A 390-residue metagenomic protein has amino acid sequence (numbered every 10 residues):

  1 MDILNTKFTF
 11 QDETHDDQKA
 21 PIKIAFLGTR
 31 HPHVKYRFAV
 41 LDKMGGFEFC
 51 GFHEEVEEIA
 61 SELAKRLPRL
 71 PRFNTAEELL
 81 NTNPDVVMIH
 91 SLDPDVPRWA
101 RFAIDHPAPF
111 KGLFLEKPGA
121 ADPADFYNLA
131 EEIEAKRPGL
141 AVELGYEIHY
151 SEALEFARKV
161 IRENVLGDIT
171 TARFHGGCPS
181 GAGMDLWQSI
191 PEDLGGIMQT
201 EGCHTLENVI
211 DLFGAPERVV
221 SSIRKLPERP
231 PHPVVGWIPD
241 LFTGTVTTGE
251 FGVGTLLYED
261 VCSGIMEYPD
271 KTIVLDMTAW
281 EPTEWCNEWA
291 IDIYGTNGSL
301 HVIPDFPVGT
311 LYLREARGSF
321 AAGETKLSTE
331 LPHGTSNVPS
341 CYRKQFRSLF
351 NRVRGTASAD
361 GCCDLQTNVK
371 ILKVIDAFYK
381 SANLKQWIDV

Functional and structural regions predicted by a protein language model:
M1-Q18, F26, G46, E78 (+4 more regions): C-terminal helix-rich "cap/oligomerization" subdomain common to oxidoreductases
D2-A20, T200, E207-V308, F346-T356: Contiguous beta-strand/loop segments that form the cofactor/metal-binding neighborhood of enzyme cores
D2-L67: N-terminal Rossmann-like dinucleotide-binding module
P71-T82: Short acidic low-complexity segments
D85-V86, P97-H149, N164: Beta-strand-loop-alpha-helix segment that lines the small-molecule cofactor/substrate pocket of alpha/beta enzymes
I89-D95: N-terminal glycine-rich "phosphate-gripper" loop used for MgATP/nucleotide binding and carboxylate activation
L140, H149-V253, K385: Predominantly a Rossmann-like dinucleotide-binding segment in NAD(P)-dependent oxidoreductases
P282, N287-V390: C-terminal active-site/capping subdomain that shapes the small-molecule cofactor and substrate pocket of enzyme
